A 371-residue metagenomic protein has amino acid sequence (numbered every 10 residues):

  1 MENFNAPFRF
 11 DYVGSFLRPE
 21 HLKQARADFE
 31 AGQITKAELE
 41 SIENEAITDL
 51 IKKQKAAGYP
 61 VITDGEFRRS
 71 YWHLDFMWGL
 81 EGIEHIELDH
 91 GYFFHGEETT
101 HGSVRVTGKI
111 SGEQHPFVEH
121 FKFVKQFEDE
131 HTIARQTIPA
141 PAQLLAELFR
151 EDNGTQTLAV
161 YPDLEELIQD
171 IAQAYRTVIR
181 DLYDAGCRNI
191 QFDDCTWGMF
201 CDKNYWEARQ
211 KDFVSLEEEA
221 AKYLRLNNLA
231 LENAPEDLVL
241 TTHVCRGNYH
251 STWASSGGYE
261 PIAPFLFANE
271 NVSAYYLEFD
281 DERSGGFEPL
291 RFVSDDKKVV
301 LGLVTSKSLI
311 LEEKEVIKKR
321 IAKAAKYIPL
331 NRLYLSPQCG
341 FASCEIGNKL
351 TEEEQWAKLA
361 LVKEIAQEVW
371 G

Functional and structural regions predicted by a protein language model:
M1-G371: Domain-level signal for soluble alpha/beta catalytic cores
